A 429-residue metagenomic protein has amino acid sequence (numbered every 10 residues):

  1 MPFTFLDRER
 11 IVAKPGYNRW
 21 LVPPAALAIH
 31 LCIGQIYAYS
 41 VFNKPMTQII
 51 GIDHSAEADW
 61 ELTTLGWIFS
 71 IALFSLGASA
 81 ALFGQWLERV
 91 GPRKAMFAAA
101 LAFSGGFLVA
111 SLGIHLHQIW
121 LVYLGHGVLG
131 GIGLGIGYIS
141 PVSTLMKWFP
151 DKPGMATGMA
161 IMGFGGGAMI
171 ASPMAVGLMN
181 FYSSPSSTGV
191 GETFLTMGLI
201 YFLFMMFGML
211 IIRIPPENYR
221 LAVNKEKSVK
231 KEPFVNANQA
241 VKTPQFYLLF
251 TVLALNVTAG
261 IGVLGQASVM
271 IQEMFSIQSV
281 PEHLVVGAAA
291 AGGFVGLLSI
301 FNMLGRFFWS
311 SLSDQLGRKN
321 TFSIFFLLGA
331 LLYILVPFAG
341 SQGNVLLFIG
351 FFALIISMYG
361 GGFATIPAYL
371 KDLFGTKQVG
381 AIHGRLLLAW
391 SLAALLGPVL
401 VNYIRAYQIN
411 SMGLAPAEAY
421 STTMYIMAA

Functional and structural regions predicted by a protein language model:
L31, G106, I119-I136, A254 (+1 more regions): Hydrophobic core of transmembrane alpha-helices in multi-pass small-molecule transporters, especially MFS/SLC-type
Y39-K44, S172, N238-W309, A394-N402: Extracytoplasmic gate region of multi-pass secondary transporters
F42-A78, H283-G293: Extracellular/periplasmic helix-loop-helix junction of adjacent transmembrane segments in MFS-like secondary
M46, G135-F149, A156-T157, G361-F374: Intracellular juxtamembrane helix-capping segments at the cytosolic ends of symmetry-related transmembrane helices
W67-Q85, G296-W309: Central cavity-lining transmembrane alpha-helices of secondary-active solute carriers, predominantly the Major
L101-H115, L327-S341: C-terminal ends and interior cores of transmembrane alpha-helices in multi-pass membrane transporters/permeases
K152-P173, G384-P398: Glycine-rich segments within core transmembrane alpha-helices of 12-TM secondary carriers
G191-I211, S421-A429: Symmetry-related core transmembrane helices of the 12-TM Major Facilitator Superfamily/SLC fold
